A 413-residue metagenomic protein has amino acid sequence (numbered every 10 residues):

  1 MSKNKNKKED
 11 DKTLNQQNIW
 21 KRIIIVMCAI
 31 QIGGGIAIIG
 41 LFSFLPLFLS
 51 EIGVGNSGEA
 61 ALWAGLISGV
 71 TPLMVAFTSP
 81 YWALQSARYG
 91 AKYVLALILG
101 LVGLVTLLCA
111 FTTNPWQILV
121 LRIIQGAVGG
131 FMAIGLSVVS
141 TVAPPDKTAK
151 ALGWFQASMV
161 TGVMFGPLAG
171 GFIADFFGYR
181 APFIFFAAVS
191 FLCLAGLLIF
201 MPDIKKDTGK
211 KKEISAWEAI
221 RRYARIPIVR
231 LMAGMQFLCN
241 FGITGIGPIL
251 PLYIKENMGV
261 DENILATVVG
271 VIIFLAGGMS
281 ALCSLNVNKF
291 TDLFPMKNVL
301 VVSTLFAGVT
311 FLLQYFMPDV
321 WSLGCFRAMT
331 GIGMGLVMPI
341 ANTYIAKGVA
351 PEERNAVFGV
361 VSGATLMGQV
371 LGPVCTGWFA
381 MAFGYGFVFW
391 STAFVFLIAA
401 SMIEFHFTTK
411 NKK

Functional and structural regions predicted by a protein language model:
S2-K21, D203-G234: Juxtamembrane intracellular "pre-TM" segments in multi-pass secondary transporters
F44-A61, I249-T267: Short amphipathic helix-loop junctions that connect adjacent transmembrane helices in Major Facilitator Superfamily/SLC
L66-W82, F274-N286: Central cavity-lining transmembrane alpha-helices of secondary-active solute carriers, predominantly the Major
F77-T113, T291-F294: Conserved MFS/SLC helix-loop-helix module at the cytosolic interface between two early adjacent transmembrane helices
Y93-L108, A187, N298-L313: Structural signature of the two symmetry-related core transmembrane helices
V105, W116-I124, W321-M329: Paired small-residue
L121-M159, Y344: Cytoplasmic helix-loop-helix junction between adjacent transmembrane helices in 12-TM secondary transporters
P182-I199, V388-F405: Symmetry-related core transmembrane helices of the 12-TM Major Facilitator Superfamily/SLC fold
